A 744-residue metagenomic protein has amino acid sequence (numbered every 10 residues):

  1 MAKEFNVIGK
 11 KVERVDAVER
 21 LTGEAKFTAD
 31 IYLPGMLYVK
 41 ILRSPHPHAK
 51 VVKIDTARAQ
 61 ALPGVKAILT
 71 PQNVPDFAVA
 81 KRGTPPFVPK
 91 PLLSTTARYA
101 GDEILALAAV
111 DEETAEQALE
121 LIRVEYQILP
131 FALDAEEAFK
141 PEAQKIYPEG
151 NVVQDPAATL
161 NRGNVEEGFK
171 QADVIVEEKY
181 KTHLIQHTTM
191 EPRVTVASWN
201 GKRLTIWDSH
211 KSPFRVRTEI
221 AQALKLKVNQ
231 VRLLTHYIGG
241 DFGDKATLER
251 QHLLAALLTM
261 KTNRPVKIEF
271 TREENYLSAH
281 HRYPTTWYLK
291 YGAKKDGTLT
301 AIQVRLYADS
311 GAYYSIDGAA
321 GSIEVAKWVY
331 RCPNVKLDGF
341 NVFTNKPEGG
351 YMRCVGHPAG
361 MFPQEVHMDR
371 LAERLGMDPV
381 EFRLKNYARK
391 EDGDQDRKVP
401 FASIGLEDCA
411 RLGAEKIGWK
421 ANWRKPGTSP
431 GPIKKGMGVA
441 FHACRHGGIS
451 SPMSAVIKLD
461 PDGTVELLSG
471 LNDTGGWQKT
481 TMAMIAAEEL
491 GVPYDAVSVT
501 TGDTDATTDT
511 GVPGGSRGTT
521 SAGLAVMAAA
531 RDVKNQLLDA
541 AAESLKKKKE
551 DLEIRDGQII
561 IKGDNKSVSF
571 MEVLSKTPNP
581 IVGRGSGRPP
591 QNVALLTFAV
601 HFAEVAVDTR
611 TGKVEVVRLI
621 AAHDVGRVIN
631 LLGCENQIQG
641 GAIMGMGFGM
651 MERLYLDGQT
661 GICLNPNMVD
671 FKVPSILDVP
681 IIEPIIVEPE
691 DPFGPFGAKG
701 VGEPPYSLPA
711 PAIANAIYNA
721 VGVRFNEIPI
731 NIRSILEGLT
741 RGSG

Functional and structural regions predicted by a protein language model:
M1-D155, I175-E178, Q251, I581: Flexible, low-hydrophobicity surface segments
K10, D16-T22, G83, V152-T195 (+5 more regions): Glycine-rich loop/linker segments at domain edges
V15-E19, E120-L133, K211-P213, T218 (+4 more regions): Extended active-site and interfacial segments that coordinate phosphate-rich ligands in large catalytic machineries
L62, P71-Q72, A223-R232, M260-I268 (+5 more regions): C-terminal catalytic domains of large/alpha subunits in multi-subunit enzymes
F77-V79, K170-I185, I268-N275, I316 (+2 more regions): Short Pro/Gly-enriched beta-strand edge/turn motifs at strand-loop
A78-G83, A118-L121, R217-E219, F242-L248 (+11 more regions): Short acidic, glycine/serine/threonine-rich loops at helix termini
Q144-L224, N386-T464, M484, L664-I676 (+1 more regions): Helix-loop-helix junctions that connect adjacent transmembrane helices in secondary transporters/permeases, recognized
D241-N263, K267-E269, Q478-A486: Thiamine diphosphate
